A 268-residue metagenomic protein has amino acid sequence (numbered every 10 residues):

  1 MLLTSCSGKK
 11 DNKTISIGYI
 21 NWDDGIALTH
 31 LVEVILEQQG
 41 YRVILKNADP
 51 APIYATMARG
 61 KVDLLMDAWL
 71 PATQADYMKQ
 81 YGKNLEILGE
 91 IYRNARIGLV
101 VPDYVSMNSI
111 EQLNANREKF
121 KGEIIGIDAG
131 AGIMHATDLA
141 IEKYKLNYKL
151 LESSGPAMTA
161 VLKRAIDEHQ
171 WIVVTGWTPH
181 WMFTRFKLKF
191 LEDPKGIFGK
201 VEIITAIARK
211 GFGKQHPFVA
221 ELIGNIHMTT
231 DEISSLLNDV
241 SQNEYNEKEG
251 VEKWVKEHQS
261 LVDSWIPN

Functional and structural regions predicted by a protein language model:
L2-S5: C-terminal motif of bacterial Sec signal peptides marking the signal peptidase cleavage site
D11-D24, L36, Y41-K46, K121-I125 (+1 more regions): Short, well-ordered beta-strand elements
W22-D23, I44-T56, L150-V161: Short helix-initiation/N-cap motifs at beta->coil->alpha
T29, D49-K83, A160-V161, W181-K187: Pocket-flanking alpha-helical
L31-Q39, A115-L151, K253-K256: Ligand-binding cleft/hinge of the Venus flytrap
V62-M66, G132-G196: Ligand-binding pocket segment of bilobal, Venus flytrap-like solute-binding proteins
K83-G130: A conserved helix-loop-strand patch within extracytoplasmic ligand-binding domains of the periplasmic binding
R96-S106, E202-H216: A bilobed periplasmic-binding-protein/Venus flytrap-type ligand-binding module shared by bacterial periplasmic
